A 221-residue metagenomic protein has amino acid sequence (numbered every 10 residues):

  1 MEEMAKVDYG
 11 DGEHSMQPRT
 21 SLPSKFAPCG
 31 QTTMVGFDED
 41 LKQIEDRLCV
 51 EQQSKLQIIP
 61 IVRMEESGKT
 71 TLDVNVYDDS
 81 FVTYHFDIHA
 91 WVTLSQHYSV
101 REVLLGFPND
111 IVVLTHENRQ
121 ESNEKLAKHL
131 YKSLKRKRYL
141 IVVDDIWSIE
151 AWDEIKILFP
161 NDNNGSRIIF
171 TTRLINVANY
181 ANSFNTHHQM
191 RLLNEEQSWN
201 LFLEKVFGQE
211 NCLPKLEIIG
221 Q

Functional and structural regions predicted by a protein language model:
E2-S67, T71-S80, Y84, Q96 (+4 more regions): N-terminal flanking helix/linker immediately upstream of nucleotide/cofactor-binding cores
D78-D79, W147, T172-A178: Short, polar loop motifs at secondary-structure junctions
I88, R138-L140: The start of beta-strands in P-loop NTPase/AAA+ ATPase cores
H89-Y98: A short hydrophobic beta-strand->loop->alpha-helix junction that borders the nucleotide-binding pocket of P-loop NTPases
W91, W147, A151-W152, W199: Signature tryptophan residues that serve as conserved aromatic anchors
F107-N109, V113-Q120, N164-S166, L174-Q221: Non-catalytic, charged helical/coil tracts that couple and regulate nucleotide-powered enzyme cores
V142-D145, G165-R173: Structural recognition of the conserved hydrophobic beta-strand(s) that form the central parallel beta-sheet of P-loop
